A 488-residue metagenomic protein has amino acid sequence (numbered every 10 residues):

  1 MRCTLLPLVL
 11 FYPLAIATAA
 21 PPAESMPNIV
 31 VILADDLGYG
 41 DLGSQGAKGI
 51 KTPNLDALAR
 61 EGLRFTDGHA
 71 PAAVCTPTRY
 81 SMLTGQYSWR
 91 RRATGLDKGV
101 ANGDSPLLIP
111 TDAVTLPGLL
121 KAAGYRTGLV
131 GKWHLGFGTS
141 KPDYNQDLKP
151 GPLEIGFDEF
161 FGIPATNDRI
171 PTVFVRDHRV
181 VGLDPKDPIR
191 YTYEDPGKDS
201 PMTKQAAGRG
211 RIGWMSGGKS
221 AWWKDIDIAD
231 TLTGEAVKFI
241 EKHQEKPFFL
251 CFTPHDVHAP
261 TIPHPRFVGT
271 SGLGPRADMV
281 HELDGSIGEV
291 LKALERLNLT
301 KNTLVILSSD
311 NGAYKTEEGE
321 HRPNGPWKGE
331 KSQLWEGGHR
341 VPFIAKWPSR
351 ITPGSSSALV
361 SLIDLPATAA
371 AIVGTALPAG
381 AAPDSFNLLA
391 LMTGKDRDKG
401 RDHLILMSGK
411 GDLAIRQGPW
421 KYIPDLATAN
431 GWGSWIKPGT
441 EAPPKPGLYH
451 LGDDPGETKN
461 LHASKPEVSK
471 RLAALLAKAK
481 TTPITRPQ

Functional and structural regions predicted by a protein language model:
R2, L10, T18-G447, P455-Q488: Formylglycine-dependent sulfatase
H450: Glycine-rich, acidic loop regions that bind phosphate or pyrophosphate groups
